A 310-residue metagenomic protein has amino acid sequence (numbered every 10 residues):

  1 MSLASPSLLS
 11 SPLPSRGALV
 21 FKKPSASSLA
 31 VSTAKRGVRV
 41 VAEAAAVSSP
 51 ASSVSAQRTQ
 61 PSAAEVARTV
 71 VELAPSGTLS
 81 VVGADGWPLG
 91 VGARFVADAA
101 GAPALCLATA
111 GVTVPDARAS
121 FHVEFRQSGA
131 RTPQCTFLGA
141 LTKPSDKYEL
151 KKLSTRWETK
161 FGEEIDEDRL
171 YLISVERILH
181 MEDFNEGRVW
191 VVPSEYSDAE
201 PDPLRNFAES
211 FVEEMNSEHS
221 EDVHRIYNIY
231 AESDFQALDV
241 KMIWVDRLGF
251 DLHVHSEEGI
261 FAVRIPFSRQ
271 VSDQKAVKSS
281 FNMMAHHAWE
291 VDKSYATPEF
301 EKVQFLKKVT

Functional and structural regions predicted by a protein language model:
S2-T310: Binding-site signature for planar aromatic cofactors or substrates
